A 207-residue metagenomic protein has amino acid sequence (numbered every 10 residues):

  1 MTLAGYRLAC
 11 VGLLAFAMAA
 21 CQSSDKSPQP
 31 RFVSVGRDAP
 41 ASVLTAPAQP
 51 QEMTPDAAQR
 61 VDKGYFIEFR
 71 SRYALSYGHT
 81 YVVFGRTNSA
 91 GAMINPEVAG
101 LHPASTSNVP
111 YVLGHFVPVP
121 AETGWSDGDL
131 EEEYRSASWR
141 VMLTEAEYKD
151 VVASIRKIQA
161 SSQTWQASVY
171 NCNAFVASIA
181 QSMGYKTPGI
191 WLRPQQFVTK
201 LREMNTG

Functional and structural regions predicted by a protein language model:
M1-C10: Bacterial N-terminal signal peptides that target proteins for export
A15, A19-A41: Bacterial Sec signal peptide processing site at the extreme N-terminus
Q22-F32, K63, K149-G207: Activation targets extended, charge/polar-rich intrinsically disordered C-terminal tails
V43-Q49, P55-R135: Glycine-rich catalytic cores of cysteine/serine-nucleophile enzymes that process amide/ester linkages in cell-envelope
I67-R72, E133-T144, I158-Q166: Second-shell loop/turn segments in exported
